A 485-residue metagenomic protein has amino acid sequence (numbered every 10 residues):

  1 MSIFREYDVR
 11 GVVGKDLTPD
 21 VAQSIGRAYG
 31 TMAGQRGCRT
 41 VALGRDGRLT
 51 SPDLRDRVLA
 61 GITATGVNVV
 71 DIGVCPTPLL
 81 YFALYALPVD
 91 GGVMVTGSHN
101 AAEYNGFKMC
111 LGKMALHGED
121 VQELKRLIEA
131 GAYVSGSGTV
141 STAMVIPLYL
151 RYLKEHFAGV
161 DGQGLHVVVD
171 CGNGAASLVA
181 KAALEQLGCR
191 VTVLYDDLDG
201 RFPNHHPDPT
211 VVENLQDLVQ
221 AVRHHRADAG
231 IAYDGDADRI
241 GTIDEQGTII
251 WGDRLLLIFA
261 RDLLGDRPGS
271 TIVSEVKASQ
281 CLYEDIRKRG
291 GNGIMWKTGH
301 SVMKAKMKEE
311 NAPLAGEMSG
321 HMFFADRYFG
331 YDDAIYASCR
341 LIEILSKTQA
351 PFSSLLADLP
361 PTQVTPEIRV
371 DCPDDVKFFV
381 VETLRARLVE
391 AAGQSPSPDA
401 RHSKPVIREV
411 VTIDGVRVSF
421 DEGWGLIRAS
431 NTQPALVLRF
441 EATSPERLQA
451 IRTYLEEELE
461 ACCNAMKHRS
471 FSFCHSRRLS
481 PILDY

Functional and structural regions predicted by a protein language model:
M1-A60, A64-T65, T142-L165: An N-terminal, well-structured beta->alpha segment
C38-D46, H166-V168, S270-V276, P313: Short glycine-rich phosphate-binding loop at a beta-alpha junction
C38-Y104, K154, A183-I243: N-terminal small/polar loop signature for handling phosphorylated ligands or for N-terminal nucleophile
D90-S98, A102, V222-D244, I249 (+1 more regions): Glycine-rich phosphate-binding loop
A102-E103, M109-G118, R126, S135 (+2 more regions): Replace "Mg2+/Mn2+-dependent" with "divalent metal-dependent
E103-H225: Gly/Ser/Thr-enriched, mixed-charge loops and adjacent short helices that form phosphate/oxyanion-binding elements
R267-R439, S444-C474, Y485: Phosphate-binding and adjacent anionic-ligand microenvironments
